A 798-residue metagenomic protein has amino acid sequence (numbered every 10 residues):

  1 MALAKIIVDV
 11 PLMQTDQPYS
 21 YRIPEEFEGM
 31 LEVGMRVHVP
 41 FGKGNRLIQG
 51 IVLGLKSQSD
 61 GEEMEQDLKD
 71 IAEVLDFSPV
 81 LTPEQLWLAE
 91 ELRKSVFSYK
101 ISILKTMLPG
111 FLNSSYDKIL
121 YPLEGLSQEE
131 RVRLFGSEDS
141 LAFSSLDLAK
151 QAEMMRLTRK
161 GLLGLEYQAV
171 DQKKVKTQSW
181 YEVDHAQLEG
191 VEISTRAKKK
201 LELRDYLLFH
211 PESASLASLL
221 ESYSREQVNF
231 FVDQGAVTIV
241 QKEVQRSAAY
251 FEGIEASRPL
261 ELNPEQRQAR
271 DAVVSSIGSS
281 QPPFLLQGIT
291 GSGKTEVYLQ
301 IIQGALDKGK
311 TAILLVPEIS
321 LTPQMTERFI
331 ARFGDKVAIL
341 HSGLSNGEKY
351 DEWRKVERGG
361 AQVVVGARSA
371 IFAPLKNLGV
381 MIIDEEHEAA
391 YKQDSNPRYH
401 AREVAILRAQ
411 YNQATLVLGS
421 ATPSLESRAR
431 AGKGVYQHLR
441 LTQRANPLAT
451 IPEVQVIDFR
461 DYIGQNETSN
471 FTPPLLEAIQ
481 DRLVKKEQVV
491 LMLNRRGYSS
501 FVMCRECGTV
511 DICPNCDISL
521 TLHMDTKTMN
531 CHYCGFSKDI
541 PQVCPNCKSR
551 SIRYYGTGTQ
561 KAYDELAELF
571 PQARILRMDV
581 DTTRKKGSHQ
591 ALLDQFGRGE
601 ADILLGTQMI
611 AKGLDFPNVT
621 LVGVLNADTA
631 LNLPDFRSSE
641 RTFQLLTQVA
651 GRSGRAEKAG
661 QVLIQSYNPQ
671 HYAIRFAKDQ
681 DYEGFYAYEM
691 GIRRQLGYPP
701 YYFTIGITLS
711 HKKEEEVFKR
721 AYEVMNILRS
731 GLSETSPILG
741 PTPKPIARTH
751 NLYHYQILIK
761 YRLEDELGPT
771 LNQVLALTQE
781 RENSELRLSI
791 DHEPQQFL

Functional and structural regions predicted by a protein language model:
M1-A367, I371-V404, R408-S420, G432-N446 (+3 more regions): Accessory, non-ATPase domains that flank or precede helicase/AAA+ motor cores in DNA-metabolism machines
M1-L3, D16, N45, K486 (+4 more regions): A general secondary-structure signal for short beta-strands and their flanking turns/coil in non-transmembrane regions
D9, R131-L134, R694-P699, K744-H750: Short, flexible, solvent-exposed loop/turn segments with mixed acidic/basic and small polar residues
E90-R93, L476, Q480, Y563 (+4 more regions): Generic solvent-exposed, charged/amphipathic alpha-helical segments that serve as macromolecular interface scaffolds
S257-N263, R267, S280-F718, Q756-I757 (+1 more regions): Inter-lobe coupling/hinge segments of SF2-like helicase ATPases
S710, E714-R720, L732, P741-E766: Arginine-glycine-biased low-complexity disordered regions
N726, S730-H750, L775, L788 (+1 more regions): A carboxyl-terminal module marker
